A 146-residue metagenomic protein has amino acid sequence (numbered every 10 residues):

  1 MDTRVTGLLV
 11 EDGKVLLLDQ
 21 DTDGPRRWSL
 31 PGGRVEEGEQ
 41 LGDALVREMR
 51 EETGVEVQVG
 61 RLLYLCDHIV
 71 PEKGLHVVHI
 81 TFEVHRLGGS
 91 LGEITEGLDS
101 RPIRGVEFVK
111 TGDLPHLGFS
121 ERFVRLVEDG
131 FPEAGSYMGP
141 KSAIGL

Functional and structural regions predicted by a protein language model:
M1, R27, E72-V78, L98-I103: A generic structural micro-feature
M1-L30, V57, R61, R86: N-terminal strand-loop-strand
D2, D19-Q20, R47-E51, E107: Short, cationic motifs built from Arg/Lys/His that form the positively charged side of catalytic pockets
P25-W28, L98-L146: Nudix hydrolase/Nudix homology domain
L30-L62, F82: The catalytic Nudix box helix
L62-L65, F108: Hydrophobic/anchoring residues in structured secondary elements
H68-E93, E107, L126-G130: Active-site-adjacent beta-strand/loop module that shapes the phosphate/pyrophosphate-binding cleft
